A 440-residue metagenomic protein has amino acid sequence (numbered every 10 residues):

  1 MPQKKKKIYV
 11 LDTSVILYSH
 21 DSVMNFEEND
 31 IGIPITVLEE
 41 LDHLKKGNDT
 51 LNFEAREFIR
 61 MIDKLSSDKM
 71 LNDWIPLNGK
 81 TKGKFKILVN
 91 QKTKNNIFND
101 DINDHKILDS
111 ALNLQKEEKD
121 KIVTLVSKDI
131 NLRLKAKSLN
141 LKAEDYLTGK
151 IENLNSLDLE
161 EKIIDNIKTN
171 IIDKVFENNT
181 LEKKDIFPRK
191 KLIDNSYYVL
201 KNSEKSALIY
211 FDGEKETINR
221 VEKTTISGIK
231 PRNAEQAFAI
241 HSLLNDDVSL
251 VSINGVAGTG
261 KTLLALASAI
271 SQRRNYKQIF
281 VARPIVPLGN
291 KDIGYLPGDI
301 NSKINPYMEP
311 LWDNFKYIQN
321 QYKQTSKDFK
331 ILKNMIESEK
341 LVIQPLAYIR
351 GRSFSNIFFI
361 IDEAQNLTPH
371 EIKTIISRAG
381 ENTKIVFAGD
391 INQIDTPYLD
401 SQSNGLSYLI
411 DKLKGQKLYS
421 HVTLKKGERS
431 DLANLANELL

Functional and structural regions predicted by a protein language model:
K4-T124, I130-I226: Active-site-proximal, substrate-binding regions of enzyme catalytic domains and RNA-binding/basic surfaces
K5-I8, K277-Q278, S338-L341, S355-F358 (+1 more regions): Loop/turn-to-beta-strand initiation segments
Y18-H20, E337-I360, A364-T374: Conserved RecA-like ASCE ATPase "motif II neighborhood" in helicase/translocase motors
H43-W74, L311, S407-L440: Conserved coupling/interface region of RecA-like P-loop/ASCE motor cores
G228-D247: N-terminal pre-P-loop "Q-motif" helix
I253-G255, A265: Hydrophobic anchor at the beta1->P-loop junction of P-loop NTPases
G258-G260: Conserved glycine(s) of the Walker
L263-I331, T396-K417: Conserved P-loop
